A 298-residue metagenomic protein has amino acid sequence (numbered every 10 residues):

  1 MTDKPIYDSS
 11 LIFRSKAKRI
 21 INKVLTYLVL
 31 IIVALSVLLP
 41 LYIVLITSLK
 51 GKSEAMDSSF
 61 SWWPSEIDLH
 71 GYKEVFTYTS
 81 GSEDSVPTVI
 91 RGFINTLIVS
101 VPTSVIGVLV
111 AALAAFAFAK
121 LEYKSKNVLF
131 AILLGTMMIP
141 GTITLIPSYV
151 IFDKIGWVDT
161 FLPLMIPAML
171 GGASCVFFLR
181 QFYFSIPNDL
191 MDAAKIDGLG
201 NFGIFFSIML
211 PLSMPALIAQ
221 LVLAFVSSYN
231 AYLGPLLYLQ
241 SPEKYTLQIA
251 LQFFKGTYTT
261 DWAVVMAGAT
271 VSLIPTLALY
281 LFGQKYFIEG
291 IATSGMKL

Functional and structural regions predicted by a protein language model:
D3-Y7, R14, K18, N22-L298: A structural signal for multi-pass alpha-helical bundles of membrane permease subunits that mediate small-molecule
